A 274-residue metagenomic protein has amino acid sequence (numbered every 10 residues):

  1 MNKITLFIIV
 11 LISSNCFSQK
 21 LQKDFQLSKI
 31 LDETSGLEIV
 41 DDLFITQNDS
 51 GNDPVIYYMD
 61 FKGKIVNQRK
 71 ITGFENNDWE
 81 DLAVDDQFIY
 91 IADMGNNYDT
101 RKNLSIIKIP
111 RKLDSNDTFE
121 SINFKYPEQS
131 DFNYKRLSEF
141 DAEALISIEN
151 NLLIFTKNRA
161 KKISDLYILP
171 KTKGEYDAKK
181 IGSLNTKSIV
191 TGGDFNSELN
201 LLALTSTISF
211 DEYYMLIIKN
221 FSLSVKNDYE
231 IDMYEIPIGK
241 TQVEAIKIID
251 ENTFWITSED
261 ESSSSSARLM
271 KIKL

Functional and structural regions predicted by a protein language model:
M1-Q22: Bacterial Sec-dependent N-terminal signal peptides
Q19-L274: Sequence/structural signature of beta-propeller domains
